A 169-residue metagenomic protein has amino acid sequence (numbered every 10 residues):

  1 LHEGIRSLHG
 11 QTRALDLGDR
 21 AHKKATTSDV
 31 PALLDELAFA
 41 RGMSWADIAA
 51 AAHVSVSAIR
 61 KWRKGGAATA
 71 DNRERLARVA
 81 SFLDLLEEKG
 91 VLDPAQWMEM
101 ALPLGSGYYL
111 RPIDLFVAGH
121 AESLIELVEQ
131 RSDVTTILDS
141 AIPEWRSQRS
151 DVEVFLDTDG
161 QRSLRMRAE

Functional and structural regions predicted by a protein language model:
L1-E169: Non-transmembrane "mature" sequence context
